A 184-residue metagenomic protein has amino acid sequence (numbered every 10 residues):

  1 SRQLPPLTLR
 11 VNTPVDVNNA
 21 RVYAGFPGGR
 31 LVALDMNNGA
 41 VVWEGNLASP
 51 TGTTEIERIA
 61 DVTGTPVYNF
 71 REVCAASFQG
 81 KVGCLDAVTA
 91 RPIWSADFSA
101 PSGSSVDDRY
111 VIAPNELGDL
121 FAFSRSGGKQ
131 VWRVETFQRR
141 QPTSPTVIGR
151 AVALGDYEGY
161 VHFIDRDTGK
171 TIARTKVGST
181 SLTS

Functional and structural regions predicted by a protein language model:
S1-N19, E44-F70, I93-D108, V131-G149 (+1 more regions): Extracytoplasmic beta-rich repeat domains
F26-P27, F70, S77-F78, N115-E116 (+1 more regions): Structural signature of WD-repeat beta-propellers
V32, G83, F121-A122, H162: WD40 beta-propeller blade core
M36-G39, D86-T89, S124-G127, D165-G169: Short loop/turn segments that connect beta-strands within beta-propeller blades
G127, A151, D156-S184: C-terminal closing repeat unit and adjoining cap/tail of repeat-based domains
